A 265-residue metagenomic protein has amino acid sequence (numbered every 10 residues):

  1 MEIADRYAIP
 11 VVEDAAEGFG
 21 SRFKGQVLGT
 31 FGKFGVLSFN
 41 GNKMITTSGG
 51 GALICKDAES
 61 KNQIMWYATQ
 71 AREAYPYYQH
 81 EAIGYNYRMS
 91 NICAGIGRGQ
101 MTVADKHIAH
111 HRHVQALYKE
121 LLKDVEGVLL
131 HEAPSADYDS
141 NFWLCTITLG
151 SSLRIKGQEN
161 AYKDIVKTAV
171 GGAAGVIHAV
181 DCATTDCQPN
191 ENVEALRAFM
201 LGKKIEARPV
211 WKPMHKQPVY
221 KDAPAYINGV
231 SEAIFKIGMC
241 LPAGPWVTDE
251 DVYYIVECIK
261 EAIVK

Functional and structural regions predicted by a protein language model:
M1-G25, D57: Catalytic PLP-binding core of fold-type I/II PLP enzymes
E2-I3, L28-F31, P224-I227: Short, hinge-like loop/turn segments at secondary-structure boundaries
A8, G32-K33, E126: Residue-level detector of structured alpha->beta connecting loops
E17, N42, H215: Short, acidic/turn-prone active-site loops that include or flank metal/cofactor- and phosphate-binding residues
R22, A58-K265: PLP-dependent aminotransferase class I/II
T30-A68, N91-A94: Active-site PLP attachment segment
